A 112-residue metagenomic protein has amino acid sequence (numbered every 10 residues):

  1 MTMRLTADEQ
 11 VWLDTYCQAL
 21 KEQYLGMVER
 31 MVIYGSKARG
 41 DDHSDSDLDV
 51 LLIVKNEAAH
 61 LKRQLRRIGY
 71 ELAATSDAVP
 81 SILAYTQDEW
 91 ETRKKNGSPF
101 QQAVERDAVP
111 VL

Functional and structural regions predicted by a protein language model:
M1-E29, A38-S44, V54-L112: Catalytic core of pol beta-like nucleotidyltransferases
L48-L52: Short beta-strand->loop micro-motif that forms the acidic, two-metal-ion catalytic signature in nucleotide-processing
